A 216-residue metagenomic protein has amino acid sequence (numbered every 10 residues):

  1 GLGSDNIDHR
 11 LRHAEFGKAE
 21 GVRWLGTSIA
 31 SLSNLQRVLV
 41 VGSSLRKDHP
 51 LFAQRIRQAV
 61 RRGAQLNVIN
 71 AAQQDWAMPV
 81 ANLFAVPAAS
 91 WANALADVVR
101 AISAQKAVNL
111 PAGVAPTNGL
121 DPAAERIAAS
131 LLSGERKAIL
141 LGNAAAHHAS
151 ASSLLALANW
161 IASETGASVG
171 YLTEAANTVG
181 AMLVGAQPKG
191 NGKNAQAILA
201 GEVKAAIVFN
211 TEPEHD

Functional and structural regions predicted by a protein language model:
G1-D216: Catalytic alpha/large subunits of respiratory electron-transfer oxidoreductases, centered on bis-MGD molybdoenzymes
